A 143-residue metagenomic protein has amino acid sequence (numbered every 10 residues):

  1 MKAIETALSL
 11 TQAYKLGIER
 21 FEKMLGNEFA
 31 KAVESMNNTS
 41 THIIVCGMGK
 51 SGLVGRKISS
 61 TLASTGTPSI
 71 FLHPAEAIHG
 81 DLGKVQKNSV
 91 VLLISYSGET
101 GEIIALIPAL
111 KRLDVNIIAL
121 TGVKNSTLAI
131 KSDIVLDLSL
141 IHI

Functional and structural regions predicted by a protein language model:
M1, I141-I143: Accessible peptide chain termini
M1-T41: An N-terminal, well-structured beta->alpha segment
T41-M48, G52-I141: Glycine-rich phosphate-binding loops that contact phosphosugars or nucleotide phosphates
